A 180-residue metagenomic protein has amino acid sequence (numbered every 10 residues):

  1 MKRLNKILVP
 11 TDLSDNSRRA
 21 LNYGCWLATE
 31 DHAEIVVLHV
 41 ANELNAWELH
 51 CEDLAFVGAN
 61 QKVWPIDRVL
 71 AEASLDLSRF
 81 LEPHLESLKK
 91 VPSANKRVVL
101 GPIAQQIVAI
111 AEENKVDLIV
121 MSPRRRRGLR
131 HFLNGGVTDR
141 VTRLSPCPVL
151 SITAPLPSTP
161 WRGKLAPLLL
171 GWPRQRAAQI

Functional and structural regions predicted by a protein language model:
M1-R3, L75, R79-I119, L156-P160 (+2 more regions): Structural beta-alpha unit
K2-K62, S93, A154-P160, L165-I180: Small/aliphatic-rich secondary-structure junction motif
W26-T29, E112, R143: Solvent-exposed polar/charged
V57-D76: A short acidic, glycine-rich active-site loop that binds or catalyzes chemistry on phosphate/adenosine moieties
L118-R140, S158-G163: Glycine-rich, Arg-bearing micro-motifs that act as flexible, cationic patches
V137, S145-P146: Short, structured coil segments at secondary-structure junctions
C147-P155: Short, flexible loop segments at boundaries between secondary-structure elements
